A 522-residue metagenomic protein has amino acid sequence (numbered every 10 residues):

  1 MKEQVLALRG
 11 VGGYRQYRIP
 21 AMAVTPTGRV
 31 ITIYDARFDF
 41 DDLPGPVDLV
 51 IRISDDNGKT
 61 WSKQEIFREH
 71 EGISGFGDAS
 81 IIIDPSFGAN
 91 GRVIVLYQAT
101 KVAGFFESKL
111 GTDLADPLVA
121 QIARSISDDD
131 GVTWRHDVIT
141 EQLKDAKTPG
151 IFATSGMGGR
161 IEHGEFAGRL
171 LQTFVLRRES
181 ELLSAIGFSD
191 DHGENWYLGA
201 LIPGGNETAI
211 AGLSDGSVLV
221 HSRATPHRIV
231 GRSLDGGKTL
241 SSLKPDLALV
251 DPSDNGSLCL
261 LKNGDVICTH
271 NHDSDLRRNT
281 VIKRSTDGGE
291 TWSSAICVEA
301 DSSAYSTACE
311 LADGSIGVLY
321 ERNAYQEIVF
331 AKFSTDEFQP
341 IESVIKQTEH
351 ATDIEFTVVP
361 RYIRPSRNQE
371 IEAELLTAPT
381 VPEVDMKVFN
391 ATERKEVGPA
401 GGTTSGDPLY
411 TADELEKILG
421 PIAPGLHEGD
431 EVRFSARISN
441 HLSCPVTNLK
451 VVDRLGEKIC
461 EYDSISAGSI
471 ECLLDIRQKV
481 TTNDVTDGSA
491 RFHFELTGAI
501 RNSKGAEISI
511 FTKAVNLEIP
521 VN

Functional and structural regions predicted by a protein language model:
M1-E349: Asp-box/BNR beta-propeller blade signature and adjacent active/binding-site loops in extracellular glycan-interacting
Q347-N522: Exported/extracytosolic protein signature
